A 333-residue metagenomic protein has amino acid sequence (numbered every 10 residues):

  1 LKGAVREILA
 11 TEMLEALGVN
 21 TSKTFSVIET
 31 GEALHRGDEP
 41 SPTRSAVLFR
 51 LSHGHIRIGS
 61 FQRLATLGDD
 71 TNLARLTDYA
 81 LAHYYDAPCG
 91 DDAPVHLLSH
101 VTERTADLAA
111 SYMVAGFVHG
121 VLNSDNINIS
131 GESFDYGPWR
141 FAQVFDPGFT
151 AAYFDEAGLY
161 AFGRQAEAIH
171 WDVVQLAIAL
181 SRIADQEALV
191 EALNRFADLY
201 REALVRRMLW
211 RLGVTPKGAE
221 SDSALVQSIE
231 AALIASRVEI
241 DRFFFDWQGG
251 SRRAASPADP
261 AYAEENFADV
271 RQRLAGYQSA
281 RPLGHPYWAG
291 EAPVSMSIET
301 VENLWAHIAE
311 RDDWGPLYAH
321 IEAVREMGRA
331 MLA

Functional and structural regions predicted by a protein language model:
L1-C89, S130-E132, W171-D172, P286 (+5 more regions): Conserved ATP-binding subdomain of kinase catalytic cores across diverse folds
T24-E29, N123-N126, V190-N194: Beta-strand segments within the central parallel beta-sheet cores of soluble alpha/beta enzyme folds
G37, P42-S45, V114-H119, N123-R182: Catalytic activation segment of kinase domains across protein kinase-like and atypical kinase folds
T77-L81, V144-F154, L274-S279: Active-site-adjacent bridging/hinge elements
G90-D91, V95-S99: Membrane-interfacial amphipathic/re-entrant helices at transmembrane-helix boundaries
E156-A333: Regulatory N- and C-terminal appendages and interdomain linkers associated with kinase/kinase-like NTP transferase
